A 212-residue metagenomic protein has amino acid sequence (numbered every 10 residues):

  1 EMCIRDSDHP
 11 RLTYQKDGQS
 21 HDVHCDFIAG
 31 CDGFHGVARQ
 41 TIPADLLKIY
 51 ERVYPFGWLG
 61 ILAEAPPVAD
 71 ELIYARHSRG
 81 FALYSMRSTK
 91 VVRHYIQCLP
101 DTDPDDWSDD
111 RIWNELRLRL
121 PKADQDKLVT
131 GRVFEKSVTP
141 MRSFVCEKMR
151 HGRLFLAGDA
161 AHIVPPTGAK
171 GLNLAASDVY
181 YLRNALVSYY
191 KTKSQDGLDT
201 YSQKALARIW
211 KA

Functional and structural regions predicted by a protein language model:
R5, H9-M141, V145-C146: Conserved FAD-binding catalytic core of PHBH/FMO-like flavoproteins
A29-G30, S137-A212: Conserved mid-domain beta->alpha element of the FAD-binding
